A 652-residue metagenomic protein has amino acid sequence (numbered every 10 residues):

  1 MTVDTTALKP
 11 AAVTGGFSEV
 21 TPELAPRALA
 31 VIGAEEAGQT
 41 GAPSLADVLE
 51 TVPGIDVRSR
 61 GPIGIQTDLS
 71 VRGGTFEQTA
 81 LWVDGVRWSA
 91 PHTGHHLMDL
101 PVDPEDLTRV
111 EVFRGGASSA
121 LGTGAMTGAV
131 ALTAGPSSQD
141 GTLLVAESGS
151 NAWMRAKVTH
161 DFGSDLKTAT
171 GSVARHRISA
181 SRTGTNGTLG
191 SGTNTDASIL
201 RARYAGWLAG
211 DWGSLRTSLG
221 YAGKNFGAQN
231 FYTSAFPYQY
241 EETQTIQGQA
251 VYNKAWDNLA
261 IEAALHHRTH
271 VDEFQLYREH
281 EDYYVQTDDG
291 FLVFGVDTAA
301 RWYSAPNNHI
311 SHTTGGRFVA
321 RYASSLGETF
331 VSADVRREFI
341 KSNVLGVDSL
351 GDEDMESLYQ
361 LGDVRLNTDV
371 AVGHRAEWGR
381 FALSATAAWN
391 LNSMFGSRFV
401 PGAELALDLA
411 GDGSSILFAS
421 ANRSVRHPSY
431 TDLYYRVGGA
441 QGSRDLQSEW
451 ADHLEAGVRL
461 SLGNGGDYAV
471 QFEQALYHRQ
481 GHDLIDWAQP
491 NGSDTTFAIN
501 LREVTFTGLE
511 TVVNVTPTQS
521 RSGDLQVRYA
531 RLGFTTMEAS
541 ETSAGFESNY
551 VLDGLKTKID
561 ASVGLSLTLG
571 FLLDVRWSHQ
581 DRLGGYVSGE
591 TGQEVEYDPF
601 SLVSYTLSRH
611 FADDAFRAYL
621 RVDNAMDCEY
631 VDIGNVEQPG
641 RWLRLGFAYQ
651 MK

Functional and structural regions predicted by a protein language model:
A46, E50-V86, A90: Extracytoplasmic beta-strand/coil segments of soluble accessory domains associated with Gram-negative outer-membrane
D68, V86-R114, T133, A202: Short acidic/polar hinge/loop motifs at secondary-structure boundaries that mediate gating or recognition
V102-L143: A beta-strand signature from Gram-negative outer-membrane beta-barrel systems, especially the internal plug domain
S118, A131, Q139, E147 (+2 more regions): Periplasmic-side early beta-strands and strand-to-turn transitions of outer-membrane beta-barrels
D161, T170-S172, L200, W207-G210 (+5 more regions): Conserved C-terminal beta-signal and adjacent last beta-strands/turns of outer-membrane beta-barrel proteins
L166-K167, A260-L276, A410, L417-F418 (+4 more regions): Membrane-embedded beta-barrel scaffold of Gram-negative outer-membrane proteins
G223-N225, S393-F395, L405-L407, G411-E455 (+3 more regions): Surface-exposed extracellular loop regions of Gram-negative outer-membrane beta-barrel proteins, predominantly
L326, A376-L383, F472, Y477-Q480 (+1 more regions): Gram-negative outer-membrane beta-barrel transporters
